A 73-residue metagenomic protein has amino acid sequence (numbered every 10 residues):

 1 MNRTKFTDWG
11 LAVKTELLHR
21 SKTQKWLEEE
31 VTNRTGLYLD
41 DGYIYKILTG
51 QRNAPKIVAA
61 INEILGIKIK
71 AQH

Functional and structural regions predicted by a protein language model:
M1-K22: A short, Lys/Arg-rich alpha-helix, primarily the initiator
T15, E29, K46, A59: DNA-binding alpha-helical recognition surfaces that contact promoter or target DNA
K25-G36: DNA-recognition alpha helix
R34-N53: Recognition helix of helix-turn-helix/homeodomain-like DNA-binding domains that insert into the DNA major groove
R52-Q72: DNA major-groove recognition helix of helix-turn-helix/homeodomain DNA-binding modules
